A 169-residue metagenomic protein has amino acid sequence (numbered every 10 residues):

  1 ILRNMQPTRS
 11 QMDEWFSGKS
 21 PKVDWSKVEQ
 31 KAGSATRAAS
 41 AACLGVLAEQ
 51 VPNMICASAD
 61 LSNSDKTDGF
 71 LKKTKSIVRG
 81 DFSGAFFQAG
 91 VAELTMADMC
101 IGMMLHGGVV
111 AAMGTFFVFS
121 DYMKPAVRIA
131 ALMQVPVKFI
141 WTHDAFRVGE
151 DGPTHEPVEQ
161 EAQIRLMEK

Functional and structural regions predicted by a protein language model:
L2-K169: Thiamine diphosphate
